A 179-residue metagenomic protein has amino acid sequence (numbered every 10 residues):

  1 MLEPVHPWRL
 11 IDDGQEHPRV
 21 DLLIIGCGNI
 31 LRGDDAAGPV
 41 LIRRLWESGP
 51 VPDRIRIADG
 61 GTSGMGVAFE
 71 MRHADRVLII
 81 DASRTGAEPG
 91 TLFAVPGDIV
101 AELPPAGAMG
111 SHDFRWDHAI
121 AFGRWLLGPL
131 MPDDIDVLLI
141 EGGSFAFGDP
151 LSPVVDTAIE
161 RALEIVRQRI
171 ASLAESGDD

Functional and structural regions predicted by a protein language model:
L2-S144, D149-E160, V166-G177: N-terminal catalytic or cofactor-binding beta/alpha core of small enzyme domains
